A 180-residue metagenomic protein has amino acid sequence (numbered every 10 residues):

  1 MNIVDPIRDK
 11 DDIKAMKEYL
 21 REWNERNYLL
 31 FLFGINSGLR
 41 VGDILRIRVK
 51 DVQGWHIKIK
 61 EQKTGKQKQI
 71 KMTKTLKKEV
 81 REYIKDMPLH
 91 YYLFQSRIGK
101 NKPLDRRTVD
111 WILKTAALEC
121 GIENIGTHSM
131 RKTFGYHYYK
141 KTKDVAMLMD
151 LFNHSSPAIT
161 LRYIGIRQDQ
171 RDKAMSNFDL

Functional and structural regions predicted by a protein language model:
M1-L180: Conserved catalytic core of the tyrosine transesterase superfamily
